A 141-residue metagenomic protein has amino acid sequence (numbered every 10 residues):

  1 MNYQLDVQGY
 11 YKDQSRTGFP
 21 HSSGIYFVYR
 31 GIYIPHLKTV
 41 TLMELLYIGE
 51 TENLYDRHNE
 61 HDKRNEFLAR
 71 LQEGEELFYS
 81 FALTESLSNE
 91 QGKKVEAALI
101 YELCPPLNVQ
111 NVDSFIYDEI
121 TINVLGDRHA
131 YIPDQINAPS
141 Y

Functional and structural regions predicted by a protein language model:
M1-L46, E50-Y141: Boundary/linker segments flanking structured domains
